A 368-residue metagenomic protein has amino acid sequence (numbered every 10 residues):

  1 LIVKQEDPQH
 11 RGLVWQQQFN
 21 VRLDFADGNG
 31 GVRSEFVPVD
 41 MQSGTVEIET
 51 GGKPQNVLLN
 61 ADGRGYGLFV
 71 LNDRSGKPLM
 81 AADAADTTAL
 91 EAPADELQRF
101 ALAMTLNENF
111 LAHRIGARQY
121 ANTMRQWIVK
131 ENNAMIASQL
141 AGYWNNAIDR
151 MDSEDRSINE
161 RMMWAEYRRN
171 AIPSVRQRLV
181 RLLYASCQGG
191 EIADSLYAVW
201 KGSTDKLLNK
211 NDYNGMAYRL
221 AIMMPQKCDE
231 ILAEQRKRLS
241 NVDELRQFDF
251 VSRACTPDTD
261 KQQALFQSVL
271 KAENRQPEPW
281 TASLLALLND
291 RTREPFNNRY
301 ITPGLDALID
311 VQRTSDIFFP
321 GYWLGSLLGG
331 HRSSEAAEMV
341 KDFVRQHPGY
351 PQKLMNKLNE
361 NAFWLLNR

Functional and structural regions predicted by a protein language model:
L1-Q247, R253-R368: Non-catalytic accessory/interaction domains
